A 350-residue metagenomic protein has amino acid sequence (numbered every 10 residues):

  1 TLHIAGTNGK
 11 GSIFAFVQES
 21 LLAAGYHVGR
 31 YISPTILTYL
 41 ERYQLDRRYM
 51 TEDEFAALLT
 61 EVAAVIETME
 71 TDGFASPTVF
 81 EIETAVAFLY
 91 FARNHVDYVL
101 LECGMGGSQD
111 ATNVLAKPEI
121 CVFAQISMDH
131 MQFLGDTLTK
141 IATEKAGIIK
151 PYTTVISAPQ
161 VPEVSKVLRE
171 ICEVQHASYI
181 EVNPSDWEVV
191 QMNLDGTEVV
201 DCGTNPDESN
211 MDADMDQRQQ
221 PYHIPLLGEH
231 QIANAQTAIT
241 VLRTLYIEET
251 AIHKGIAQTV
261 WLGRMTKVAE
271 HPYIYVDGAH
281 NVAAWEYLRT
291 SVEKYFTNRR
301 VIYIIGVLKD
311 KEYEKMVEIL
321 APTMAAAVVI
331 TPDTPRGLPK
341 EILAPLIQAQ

Functional and structural regions predicted by a protein language model:
T1-I36, I120-C121: Walker A (P-loop) phosphate-binding motif
V17-L22, F91, L320, I347: Hydrophobic alpha-helical packing residues
A23-A116, Q132-L134, P162-E163: ATP-dependent carboxylate-amine ligase catalytic core
Y31, T154-P159, Y303-I305, A325-D333: Short internal beta-strands
P34, T38-E61, Q132-I148, V155 (+3 more regions): Active-site-proximal loop->helix
M69-T71, N94-E102, P118-P221, Q236-T250: Acidic, Mg2+-coordinating active-site environments of NTP-dependent enzymes
Y98-C103, Q109-V122, I126-M131, K140 (+1 more regions): Nucleotide phosphate-binding/pyrophosphate-handling subdomain across enzymes that bind or process nucleotide phosphates
V161-I171, H176-I180, A213, Y273-Y275 (+2 more regions): C-terminal helical cap/extension that packs against the catalytic core of soluble nucleotide-cofactor enzymes
